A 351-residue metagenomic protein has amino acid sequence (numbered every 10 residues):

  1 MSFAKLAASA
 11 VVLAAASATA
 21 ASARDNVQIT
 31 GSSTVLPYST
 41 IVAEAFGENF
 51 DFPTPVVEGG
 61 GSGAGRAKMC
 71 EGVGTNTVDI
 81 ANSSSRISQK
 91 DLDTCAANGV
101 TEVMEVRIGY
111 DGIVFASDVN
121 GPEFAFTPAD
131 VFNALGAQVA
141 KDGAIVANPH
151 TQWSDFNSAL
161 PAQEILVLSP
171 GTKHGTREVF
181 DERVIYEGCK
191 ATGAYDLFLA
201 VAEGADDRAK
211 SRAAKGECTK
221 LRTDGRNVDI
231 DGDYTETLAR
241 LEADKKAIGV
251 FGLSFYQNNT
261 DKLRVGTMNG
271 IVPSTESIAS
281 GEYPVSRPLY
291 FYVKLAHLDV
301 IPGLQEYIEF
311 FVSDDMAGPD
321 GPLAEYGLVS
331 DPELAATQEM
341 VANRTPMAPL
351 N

Functional and structural regions predicted by a protein language model:
M1-S22: Gram-negative bacterial Sec-dependent N-terminal signal peptides
A23-N351: Flexible loop/hinge segments at secondary-structure junctions
